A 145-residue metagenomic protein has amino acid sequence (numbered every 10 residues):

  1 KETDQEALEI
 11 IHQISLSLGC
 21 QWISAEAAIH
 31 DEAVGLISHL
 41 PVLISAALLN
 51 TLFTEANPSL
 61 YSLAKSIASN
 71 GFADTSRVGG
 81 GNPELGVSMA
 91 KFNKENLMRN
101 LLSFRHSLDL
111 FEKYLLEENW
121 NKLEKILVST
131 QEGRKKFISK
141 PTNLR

Functional and structural regions predicted by a protein language model:
K1-V78: Internal alpha-helical scaffold of NAD(P)-dependent oxidoreductase catalytic cores
S45-L48, V128, K140: Compositionally biased, low-hydrophobicity segments enriched in charged and small polar residues
L52-E55, E117-N121, T142-R145: Juxtamembrane/interface motifs at transmembrane-helix termini
L60-T130: Interdomain hinge/lid region at the active-site interface of Rossmann-like NAD(P)-dependent oxidoreductases
E132-R145: Long, positively charged, glycine-interspersed low-complexity recognition regions
